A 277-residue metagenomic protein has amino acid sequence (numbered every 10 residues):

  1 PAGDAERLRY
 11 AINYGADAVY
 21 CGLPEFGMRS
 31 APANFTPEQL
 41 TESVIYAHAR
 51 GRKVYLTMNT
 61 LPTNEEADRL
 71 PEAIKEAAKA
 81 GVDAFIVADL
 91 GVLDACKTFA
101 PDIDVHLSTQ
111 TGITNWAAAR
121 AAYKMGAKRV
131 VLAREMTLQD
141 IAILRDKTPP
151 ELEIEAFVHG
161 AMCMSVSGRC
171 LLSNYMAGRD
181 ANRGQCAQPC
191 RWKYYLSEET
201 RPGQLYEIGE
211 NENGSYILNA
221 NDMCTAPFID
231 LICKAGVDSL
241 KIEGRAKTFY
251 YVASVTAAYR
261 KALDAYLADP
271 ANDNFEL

Functional and structural regions predicted by a protein language model:
P1-I113, V131, Q139-S239, A246-L277: Active-site pocket-lining/capping segments in soluble small-molecule metabolic enzymes
T98, R120-A121: Long, charged N-terminal interaction/targeting segments
W116-A117: Conserved nucleotide-cofactor-binding alpha/beta core module
K124-A127, M136, K147: Extended, well-folded interaction surfaces typified by the phenylalanyl-tRNA synthetase beta subunit core
